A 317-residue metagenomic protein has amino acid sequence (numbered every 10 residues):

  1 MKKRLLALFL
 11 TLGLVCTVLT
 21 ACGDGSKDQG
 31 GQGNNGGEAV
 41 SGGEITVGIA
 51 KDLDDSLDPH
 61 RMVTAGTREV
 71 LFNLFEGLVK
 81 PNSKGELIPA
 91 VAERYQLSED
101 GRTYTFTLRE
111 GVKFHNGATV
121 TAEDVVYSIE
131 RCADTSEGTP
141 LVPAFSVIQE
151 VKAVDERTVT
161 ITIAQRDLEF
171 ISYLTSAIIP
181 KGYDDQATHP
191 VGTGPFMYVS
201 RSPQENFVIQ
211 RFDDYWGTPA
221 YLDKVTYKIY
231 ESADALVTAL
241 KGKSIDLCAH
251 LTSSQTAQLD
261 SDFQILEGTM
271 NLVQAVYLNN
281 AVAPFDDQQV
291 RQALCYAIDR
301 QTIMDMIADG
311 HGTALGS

Functional and structural regions predicted by a protein language model:
M1-E44, P59, E86, R131 (+1 more regions): Short, low-complexity disordered leader/linker segments with a strong preference for bacterial N-terminal type II
T46, A122-S128, E156-T160, G194-P195 (+3 more regions): Alpha-helical secondary-structure segments
G48-L97, E130, V191: N-terminal lobe/hinge region of extracytoplasmic solute-binding protein
S83-E86, E169-A220, K224, S232-D234: Gly/Pro-rich hinge or "lid" segments in bacterial periplasmic/extracellular proteins
E93-G138, P284: Aromatic- and charge-enriched surface segment that lines or borders ligand/interaction sites
Q96, D100, L141-G182: Surface-exposed binding/hinge segments that line and control ligand-binding clefts or catalytic entry sites
F212-A257: Ligand-site clamp/hinge motif
A257-E267: Ligand-binding "clamshell"
